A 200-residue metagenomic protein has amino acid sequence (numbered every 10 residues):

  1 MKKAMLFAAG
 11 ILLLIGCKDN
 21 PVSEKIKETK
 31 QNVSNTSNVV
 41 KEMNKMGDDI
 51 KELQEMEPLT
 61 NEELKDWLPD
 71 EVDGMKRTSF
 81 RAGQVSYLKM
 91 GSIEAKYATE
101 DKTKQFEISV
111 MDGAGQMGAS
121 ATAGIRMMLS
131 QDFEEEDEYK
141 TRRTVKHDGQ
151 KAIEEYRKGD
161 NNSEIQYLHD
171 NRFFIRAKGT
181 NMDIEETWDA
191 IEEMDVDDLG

Functional and structural regions predicted by a protein language model:
M1-I15: Sec-dependent bacterial lipoprotein signal peptides
M5, E94-Q105, N161-R172: Short, surface-exposed loop and linker segments with low hydrophobicity and enrichment for Pro/Ser/Thr
F7, Q54, A177: Short, flexible active-site loop motifs that bind/organize anionic cofactors or intermediates
L13, D70-E71, A190: Generic detector of short, well-ordered, non-transmembrane alpha-helical segments enriched in hydrophobic residues
C17-N20: Bacterial signal peptide processing site
K25-E52: Post-signal peptide N-terminal segment of mature Sec-exported envelope proteins
V39, K45-D48, E135-G200: A short, solvent-exposed beta-edge/loop patch
E52-I153: Short, solvent-exposed recognition patches
